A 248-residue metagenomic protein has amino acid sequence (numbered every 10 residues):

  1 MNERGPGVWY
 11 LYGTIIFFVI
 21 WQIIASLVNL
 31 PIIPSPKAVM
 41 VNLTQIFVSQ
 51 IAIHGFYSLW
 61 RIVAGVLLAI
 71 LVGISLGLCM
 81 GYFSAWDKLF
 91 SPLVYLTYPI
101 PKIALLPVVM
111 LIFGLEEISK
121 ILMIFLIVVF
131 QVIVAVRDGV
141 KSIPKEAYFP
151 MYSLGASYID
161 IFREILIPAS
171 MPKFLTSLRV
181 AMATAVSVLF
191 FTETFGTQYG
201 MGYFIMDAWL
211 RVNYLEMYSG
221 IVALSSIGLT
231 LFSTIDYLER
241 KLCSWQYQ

Functional and structural regions predicted by a protein language model:
G5-L27: N-terminal signal-anchor transmembrane alpha helix
L27-L67: Periplasmic/extracellular loop-to-transmembrane helix junction in inner-membrane transport proteins
G65-V94: Transmembrane-helix boundary motif in ABC transporter permease subunits
S84, T176, Y218-Q248: C-terminal transmembrane helix and the adjacent membrane-cytosol boundary/short C-terminal tail of inner/organellar
Y95-Q131, D138-G139: Generic hydrophobic transmembrane alpha-helix motif, especially the helices
L111, S187-A223, Y247-Q248: Glycine-rich helix-loop "coupling/hinge" segments at transmembrane-helix boundaries in multipass transporters
L122, L126, I159-F191, S219 (+1 more regions): Transmembrane alpha-helices
A135-S177: Short cytoplasmic-facing helical segments at TM-TM junctions of multi-pass membrane proteins
